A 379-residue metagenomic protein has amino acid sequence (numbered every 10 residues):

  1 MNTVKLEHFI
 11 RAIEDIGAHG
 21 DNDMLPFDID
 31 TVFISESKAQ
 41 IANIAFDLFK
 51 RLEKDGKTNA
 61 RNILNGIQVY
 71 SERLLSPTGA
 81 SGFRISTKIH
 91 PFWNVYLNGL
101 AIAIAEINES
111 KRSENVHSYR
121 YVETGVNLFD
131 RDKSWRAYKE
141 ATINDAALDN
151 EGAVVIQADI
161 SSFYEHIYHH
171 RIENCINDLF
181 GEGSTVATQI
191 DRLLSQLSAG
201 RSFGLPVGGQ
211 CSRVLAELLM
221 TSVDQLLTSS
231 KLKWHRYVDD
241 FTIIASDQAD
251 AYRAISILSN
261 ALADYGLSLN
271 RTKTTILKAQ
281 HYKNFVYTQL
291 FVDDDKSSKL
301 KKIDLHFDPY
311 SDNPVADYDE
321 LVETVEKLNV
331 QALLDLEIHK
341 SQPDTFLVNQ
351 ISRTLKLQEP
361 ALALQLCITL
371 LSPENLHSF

Functional and structural regions predicted by a protein language model:
M1-G183, S195-G209: Conserved two-metal-ion catalytic palm core of "right-hand" nucleic acid polymerases, unifying RNA-dependent RNA
K111-Y119, I190-D191, R271-T275, V292-D293: Short, charged hinge/linker segments at domain and secondary-structure junctions
D132-V238, I243-I257, Y265-L267, I276 (+2 more regions): Conserved polymerase palm-domain catalytic core
T272-N284: Short proline/glycine- and acidic-rich turn/helix-capping motifs at secondary-structure junctions
K283-K296: Short, low-order "capping/linker" segments at domain edges
